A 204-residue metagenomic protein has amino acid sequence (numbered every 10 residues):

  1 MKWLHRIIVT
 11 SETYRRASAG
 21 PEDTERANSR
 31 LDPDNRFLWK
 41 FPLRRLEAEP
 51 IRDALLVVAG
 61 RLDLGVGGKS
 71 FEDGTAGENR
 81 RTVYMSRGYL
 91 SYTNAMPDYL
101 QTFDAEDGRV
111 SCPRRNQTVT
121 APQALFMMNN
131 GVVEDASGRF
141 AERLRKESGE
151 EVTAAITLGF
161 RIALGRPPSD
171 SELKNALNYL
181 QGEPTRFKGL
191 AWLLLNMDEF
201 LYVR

Functional and structural regions predicted by a protein language model:
M1-S11: Alpha-helical secondary-structure segments
K2, R15, G20-A163, P167 (+1 more regions): An acidic, gly/pro-interrupted, aromatic-rich
L164, D170-N175: Short, Lys/Glu-rich amphipathic helical modules
L173-E183: Amphipathic alpha-helical segments that form the core helices of the histone-fold
R186: Active-site neighborhood of thiol-dependent amide/isopeptide-bond enzymes
L190: Globin-like tetrapyrrole-binding proteins
